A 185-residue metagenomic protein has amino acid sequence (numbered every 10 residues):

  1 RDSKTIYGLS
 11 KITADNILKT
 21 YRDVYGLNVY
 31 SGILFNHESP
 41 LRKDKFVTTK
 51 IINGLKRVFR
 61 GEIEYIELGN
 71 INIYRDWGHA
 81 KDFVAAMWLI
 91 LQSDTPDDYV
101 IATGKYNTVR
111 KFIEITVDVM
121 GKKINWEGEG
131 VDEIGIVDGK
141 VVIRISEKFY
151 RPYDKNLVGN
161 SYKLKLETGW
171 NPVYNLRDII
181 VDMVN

Functional and structural regions predicted by a protein language model:
R1-S31, E38-R42: Catalytic helix-loop patch of NAD(P)-dependent Rossmann-fold dehydrogenases
S3, I33-H37, G69, S146-E147: A short, mixed-charge helix-start or loop-turn motif at secondary-structure junctions
T13-A14, L34, K123, G130: Intrinsically disordered, low-complexity peptide-like regions
S31-I33, I101: Short glycine/serine/threonine-enriched helix-capping/active-site loop that flanks the nucleotide-sugar donor pocket
R42, V47-N185: C-terminal substrate-binding subdomain of Rossmann-fold SDR/epimerase-dehydratase oxidoreductases
